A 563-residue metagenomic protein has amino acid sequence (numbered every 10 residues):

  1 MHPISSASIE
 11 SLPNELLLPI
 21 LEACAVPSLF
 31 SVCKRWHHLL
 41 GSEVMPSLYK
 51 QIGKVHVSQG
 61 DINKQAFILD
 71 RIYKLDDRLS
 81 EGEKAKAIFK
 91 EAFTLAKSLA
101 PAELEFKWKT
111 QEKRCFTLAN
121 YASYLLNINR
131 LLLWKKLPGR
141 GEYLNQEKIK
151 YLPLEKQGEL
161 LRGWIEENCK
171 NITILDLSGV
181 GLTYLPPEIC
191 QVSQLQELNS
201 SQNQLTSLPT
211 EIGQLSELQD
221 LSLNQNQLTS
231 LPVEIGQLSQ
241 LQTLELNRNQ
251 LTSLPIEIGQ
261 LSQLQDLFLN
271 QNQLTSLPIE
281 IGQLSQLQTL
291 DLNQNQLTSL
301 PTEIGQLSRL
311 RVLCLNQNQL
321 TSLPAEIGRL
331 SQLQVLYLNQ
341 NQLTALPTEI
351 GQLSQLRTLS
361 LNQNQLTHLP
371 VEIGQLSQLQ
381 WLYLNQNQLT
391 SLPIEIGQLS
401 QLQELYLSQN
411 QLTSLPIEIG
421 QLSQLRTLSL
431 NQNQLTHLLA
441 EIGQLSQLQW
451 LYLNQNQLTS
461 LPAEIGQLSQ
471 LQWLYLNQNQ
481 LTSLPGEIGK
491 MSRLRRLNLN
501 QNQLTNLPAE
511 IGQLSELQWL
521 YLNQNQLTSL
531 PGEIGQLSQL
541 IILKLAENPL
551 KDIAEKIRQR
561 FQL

Functional and structural regions predicted by a protein language model:
H2-H38: N-terminal Skp1-binding subsegment of the F-box domain
E43-L48, V57-N199: LRR N-terminal entry segment and analogous cap-like coil->beta motifs
R162-W164, L185-P187, L208-T210, L231-V233 (+14 more regions): The feature encodes a structural signal of leucine-rich repeats
N168-C169, Q191-Q194, G213-E217, G236-Q240 (+14 more regions): Leucine-rich repeat
L175-L177, L198-S200, L221-L223, L244-L246 (+13 more regions): Conserved hydrophobic beta-strand positions in leucine-rich repeat
T252, I258, S262, L274-T275 (+23 more regions): Long, intrinsically disordered low-complexity tandem-repeat regions
L530-L563: Leucine-rich solenoid repeat scaffolds
